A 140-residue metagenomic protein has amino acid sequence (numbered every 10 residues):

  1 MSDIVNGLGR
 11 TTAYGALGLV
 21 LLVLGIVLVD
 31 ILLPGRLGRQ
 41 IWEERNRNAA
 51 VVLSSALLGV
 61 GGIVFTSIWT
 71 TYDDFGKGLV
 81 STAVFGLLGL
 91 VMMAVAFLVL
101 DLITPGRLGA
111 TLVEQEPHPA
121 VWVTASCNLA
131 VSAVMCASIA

Functional and structural regions predicted by a protein language model:
M1-V5, G38, I68-L79, A110: Membrane-interface helix termini and inter-helical loops of multi-pass transporters
D3-L21, K77-M92: Alpha-helical transmembrane segments
G18-I26, G89-F97, N128-S132: Alpha-helical transmembrane segments of multipass membrane proteins
L24-E43: Membrane-interface helix-loop junction between the first two transmembrane segments
R39-V51, G109-A125: Membrane-interface segments at loop-to-transmembrane junctions
N48-I68, L129-V131: A generic, lipid-embedded transmembrane alpha helix
G86-E114: Alpha-helical transmembrane segments and their immediate juxtamembrane interface regions
A133-A140: Juxtamembrane boundary at the C-terminal end of a transmembrane helix
